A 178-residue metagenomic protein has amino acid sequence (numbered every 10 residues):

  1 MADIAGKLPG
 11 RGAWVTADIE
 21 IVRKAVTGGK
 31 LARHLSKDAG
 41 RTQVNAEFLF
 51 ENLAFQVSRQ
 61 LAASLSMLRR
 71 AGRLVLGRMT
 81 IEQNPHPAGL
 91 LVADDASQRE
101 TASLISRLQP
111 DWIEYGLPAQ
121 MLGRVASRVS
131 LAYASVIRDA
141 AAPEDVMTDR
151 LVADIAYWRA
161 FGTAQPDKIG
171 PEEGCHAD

Functional and structural regions predicted by a protein language model:
M1-Q43: N-terminal cysteine/histidine-rich coordination modules
R33-Q56, A63: Long, charged, low-complexity intrinsically disordered regions
F55-Q83, P87: Conserved mixed alpha/beta catalytic, RNA-binding, or beta-rich assembly cores of soluble enzyme, regulatory
H86, A102-D111: Short helix-coil boundary/hinge micro-motifs
A88-D95: Local sequence-structure signature of Cys/Sec-based thiol-disulfide redox active-site neighborhoods
Q98-L104, A119-R124: Nucleotide-binding motor/catalytic cores of P-loop/tubulin-like NTPases across gene-expression machines
Q109-R159: Short basic, glycine-rich beta-strand/loop surfaces that mediate nucleic-acid
P166-D178: Charge-patterned, long linear interaction tracts outside catalytic cores
